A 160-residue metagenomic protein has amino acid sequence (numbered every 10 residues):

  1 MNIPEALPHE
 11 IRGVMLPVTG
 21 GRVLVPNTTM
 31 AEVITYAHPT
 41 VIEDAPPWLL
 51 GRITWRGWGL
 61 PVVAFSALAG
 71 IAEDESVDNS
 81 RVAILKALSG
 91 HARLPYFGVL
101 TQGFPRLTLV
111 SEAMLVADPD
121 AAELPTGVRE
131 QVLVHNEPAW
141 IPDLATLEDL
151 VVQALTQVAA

Functional and structural regions predicted by a protein language model:
M1-A160: An acidic, low-aromatic, low-complexity terminal/linker signal
